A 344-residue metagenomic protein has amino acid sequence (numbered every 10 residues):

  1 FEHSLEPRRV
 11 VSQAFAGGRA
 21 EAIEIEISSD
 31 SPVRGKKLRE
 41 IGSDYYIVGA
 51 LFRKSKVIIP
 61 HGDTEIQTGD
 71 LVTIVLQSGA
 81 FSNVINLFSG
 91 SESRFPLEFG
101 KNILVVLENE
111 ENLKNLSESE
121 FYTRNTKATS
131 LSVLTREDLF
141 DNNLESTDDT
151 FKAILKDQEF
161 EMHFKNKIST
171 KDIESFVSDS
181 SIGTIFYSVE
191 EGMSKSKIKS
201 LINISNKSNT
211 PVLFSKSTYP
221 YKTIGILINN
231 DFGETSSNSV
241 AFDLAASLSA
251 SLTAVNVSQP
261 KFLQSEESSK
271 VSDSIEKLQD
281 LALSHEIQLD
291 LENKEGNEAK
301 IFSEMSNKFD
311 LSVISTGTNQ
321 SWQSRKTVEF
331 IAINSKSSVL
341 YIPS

Functional and structural regions predicted by a protein language model:
F1-S31, S215: Flexible, Lys/Arg-rich cytosolic regulatory linkers and terminal tails that connect or flank
S28-F81: Cytosolic Rossmann-like ligand/nucleotide-binding regulatory domains
H61-L71, L76-N83, D172-P220, F302-S344: Gly/Ser-rich helix-loop-strand patches that form or flank binding pockets for ribonucleotide-derived cofactors
S78-N83, S89-V105, I154-D157: Flexible loop/N-cap segments at domain edges
E92-E145, D149, G225-S268, Q279-I287 (+3 more regions): Small/aliphatic-rich secondary-structure junction motif
N143-L155, S200-N203, K270-A282, W322-I331: Short, aromatic/basic amphipathic alpha-helical patches
E159-V177, D290-I301: A short, well-structured beta->alpha microelement
